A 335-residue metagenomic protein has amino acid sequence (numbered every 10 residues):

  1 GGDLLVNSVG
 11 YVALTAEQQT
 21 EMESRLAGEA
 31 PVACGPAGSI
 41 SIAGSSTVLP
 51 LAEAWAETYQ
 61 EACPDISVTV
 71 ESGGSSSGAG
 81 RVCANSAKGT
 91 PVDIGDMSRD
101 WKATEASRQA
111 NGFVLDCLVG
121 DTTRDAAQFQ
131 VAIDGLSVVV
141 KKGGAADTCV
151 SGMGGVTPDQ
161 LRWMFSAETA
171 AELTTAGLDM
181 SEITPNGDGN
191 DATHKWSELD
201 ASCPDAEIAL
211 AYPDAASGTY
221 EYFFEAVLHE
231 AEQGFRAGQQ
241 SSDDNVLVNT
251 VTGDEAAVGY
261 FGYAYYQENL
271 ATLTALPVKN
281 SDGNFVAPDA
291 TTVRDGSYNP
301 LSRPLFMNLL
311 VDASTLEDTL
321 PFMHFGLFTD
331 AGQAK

Functional and structural regions predicted by a protein language model:
G1-K335: Flexible loop/hinge segments at secondary-structure junctions
